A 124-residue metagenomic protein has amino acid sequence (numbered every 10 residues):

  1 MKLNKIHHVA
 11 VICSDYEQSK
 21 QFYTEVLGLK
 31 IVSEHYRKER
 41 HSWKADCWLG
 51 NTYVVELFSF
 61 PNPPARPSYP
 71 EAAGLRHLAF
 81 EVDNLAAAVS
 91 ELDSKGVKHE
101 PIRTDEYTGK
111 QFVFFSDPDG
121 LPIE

Functional and structural regions predicted by a protein language model:
M1-K2, H35, D46, V89-E124: Vicinal oxygen chelate
M1-Q18, L75-L78: N-terminal beta-strand motif that seeds the catalytic metal site of vicinal oxygen chelate
K5, H41-W43, G74, G109: Exposed loop/turn and edge beta-strand positions of beta-sandwich/beta-sheet ligand-binding modules
V11-V54, S94: Core segments of cupin and vicinal oxygen chelate
V32-E34, R40-W43, N62-S68, P101: A short, acidic/glycine-rich surface segment
G50-V54, N62-P63, L85-A86: Short, charged/polar surface micro-motifs in flexible loops or helix N-caps
L78-E81, L85-A86: Mid-chain, well-packed structural core segment of small domains
